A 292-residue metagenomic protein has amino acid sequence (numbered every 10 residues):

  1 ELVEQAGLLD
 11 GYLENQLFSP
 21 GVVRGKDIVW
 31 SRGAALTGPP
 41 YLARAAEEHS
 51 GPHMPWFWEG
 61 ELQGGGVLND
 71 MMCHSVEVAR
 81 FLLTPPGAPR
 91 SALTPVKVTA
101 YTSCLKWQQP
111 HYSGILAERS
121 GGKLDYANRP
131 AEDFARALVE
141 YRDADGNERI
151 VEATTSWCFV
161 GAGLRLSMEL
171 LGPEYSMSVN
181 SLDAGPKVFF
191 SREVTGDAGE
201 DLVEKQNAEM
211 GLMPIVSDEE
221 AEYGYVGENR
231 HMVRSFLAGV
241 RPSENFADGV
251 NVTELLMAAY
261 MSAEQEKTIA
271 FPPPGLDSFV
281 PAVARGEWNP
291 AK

Functional and structural regions predicted by a protein language model:
E1-P55, S75-V76: A contiguous active-site-proximal alpha/beta segment in oxidoreductase catalytic domains
L2-E4, D27-S31, G60-L62, L116-A117 (+1 more regions): Short, hinge-like loop/turn segments at secondary-structure boundaries
S19-V23, G66-R80, E132, Y223-R230 (+1 more regions): A structural signal for well-ordered alpha-helical segments within the folded catalytic domains of diverse enzymes
G51-G60, N207-G211: The feature captures the short pre-catalytic strand/loop hairpin that immediately precedes and shapes the active-site
M54-G163, A247: Rossmann-like dinucleotide-binding domain that binds NAD(P)(H)
L83-G87, N229-V240, M257-E264: Short, hydrophobic alpha-helical segments
W107-R129, F134-D145, L166-A247, I269 (+1 more regions): C-terminal glycine/acidic-rich active-site capping loop/insertion
N245-P274: A contiguous, mid-protein "functional segment" used to position or interact with cofactors/ions or partner subunits
